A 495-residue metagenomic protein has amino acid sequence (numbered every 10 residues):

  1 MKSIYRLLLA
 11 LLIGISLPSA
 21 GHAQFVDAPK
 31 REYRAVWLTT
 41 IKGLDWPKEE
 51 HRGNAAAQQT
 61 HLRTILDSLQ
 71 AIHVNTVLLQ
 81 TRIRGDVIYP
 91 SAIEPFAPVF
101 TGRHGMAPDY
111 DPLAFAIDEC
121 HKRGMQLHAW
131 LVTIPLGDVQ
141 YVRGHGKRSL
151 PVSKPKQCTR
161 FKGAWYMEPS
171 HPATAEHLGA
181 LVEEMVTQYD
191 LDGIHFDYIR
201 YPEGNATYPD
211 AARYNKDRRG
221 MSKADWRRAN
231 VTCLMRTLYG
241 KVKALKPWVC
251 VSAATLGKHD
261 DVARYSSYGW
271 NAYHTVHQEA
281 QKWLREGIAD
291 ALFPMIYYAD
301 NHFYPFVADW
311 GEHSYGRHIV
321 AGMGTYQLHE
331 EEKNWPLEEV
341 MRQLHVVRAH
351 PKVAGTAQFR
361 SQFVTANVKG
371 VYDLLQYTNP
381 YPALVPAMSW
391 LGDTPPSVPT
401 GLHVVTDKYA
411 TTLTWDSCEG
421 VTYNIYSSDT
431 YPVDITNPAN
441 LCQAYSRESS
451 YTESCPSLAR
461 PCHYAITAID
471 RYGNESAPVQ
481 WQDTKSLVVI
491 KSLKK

Functional and structural regions predicted by a protein language model:
T39, G43-T60, A129, I134-Q188 (+1 more regions): Active-site-adjacent "subsite" loops/lids of carbohydrate-active enzymes
T60-D86, Q188-G193: Catalytic domains of carbohydrate-active enzymes, especially glycoside hydrolases
I72-P108: Aromatic-lined carbohydrate-binding/catalytic grooves of carbohydrate-active enzymes
V87-G102, P135-F161, I199-R219, R264-N271: Aromatic- and acidic-residue-enriched segments that line the glycan-binding/catalytic groove of carbohydrate-active
K216-Y265, W270-E331: Glycoside hydrolase catalytic-domain groove-lining segments
A280-Q281, R285-F303, R317-G392: Substrate-binding cleft of secreted/luminal carbohydrate-active enzymes
G370-E419, Y472-K495: Pro/Thr/Ser/Gly-rich low-complexity, intrinsically disordered linker/stalk tracts
D429, E453-E475: Beta-strand-rich modules
